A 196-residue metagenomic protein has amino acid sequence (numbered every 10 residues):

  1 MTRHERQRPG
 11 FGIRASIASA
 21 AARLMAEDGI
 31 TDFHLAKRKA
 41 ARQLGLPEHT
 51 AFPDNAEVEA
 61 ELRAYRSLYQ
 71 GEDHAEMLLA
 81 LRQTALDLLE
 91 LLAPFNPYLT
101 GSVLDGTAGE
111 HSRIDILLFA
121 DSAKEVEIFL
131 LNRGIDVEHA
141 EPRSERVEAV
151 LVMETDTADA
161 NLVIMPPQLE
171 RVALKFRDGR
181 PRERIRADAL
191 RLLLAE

Functional and structural regions predicted by a protein language model:
T2-I30, H34-Y98, S102-E110, A120-E196: Catalytic core of pol beta-like nucleotidyltransferases
